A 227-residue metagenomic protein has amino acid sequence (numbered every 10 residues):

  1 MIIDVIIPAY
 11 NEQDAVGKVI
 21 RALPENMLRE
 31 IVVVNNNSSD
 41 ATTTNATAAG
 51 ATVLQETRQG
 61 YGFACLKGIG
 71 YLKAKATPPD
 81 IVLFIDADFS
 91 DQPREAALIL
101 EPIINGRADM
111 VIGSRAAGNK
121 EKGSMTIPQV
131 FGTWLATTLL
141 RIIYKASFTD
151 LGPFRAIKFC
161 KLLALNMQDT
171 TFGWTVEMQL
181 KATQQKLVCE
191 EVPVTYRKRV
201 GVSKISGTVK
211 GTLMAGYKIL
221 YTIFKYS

Functional and structural regions predicted by a protein language model:
I2-D4, E177: Cell-envelope/extracellular polymer assembly enzymes that use nucleotide-activated donors
I7, I20, L28-S38, L54: Short beta-strand/loop segment that forms part of the nucleotide-sugar
N11-E25: Short, well-formed alpha-helical segments that are part of the catalytic scaffolds of diverse glycosyltransferases
D14-K18, D40-A49: Acidic helix N-cap motif at the loop->helix transition within catalytic regions of sugar-transfer enzymes
R29, T43-K75: Conserved donor nucleotide-binding strand/loop of the catalytic core
N35-T43, F89: A conserved acidic beta->alpha catalytic loop
T57-Q59, F63-Y71, P93-F172, R199-K210 (+2 more regions): Acceptor/aglycone-binding surface of glycosyltransferases and processive sugar-polymer synthases
A76-S90: Short beta-strand-to-loop acidic/aromatic patch adjacent to the donor-nucleotide binding site
